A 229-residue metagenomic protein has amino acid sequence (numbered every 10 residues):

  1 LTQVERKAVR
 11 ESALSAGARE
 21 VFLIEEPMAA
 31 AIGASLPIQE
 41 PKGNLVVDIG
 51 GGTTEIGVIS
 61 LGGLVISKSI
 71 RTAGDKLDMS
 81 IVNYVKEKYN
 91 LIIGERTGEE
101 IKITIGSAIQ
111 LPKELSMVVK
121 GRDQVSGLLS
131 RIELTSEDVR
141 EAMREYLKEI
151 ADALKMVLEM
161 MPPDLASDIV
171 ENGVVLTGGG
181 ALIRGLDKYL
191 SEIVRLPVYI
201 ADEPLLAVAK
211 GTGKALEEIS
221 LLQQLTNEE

Functional and structural regions predicted by a protein language model:
L1-I49, G57-V175, A181-E229: Nucleotide/phosphate-binding catalytic cleft detector across ATP-hydrolyzing and phosphate-transferring enzymes
